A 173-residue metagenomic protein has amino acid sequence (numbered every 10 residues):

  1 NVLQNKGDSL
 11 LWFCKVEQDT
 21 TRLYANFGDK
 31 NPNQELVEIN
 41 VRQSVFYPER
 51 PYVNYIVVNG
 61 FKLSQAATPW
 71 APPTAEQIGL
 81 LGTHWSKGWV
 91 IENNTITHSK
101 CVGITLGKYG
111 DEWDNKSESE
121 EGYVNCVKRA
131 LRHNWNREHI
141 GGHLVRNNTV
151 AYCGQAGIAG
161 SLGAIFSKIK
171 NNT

Functional and structural regions predicted by a protein language model:
N1-W85, T97, T105, E112-W135: Extracellular polysaccharide-degrading/modifying enzymes targeting complex plant/algal/animal polysaccharides
N54, K87-V90, G141, G163-K168: Short "repeat-start/strand-capping" segments in structured domains, especially the N-termini of parallel beta-helix
S64, P69, K87-G88, T97-H98 (+5 more regions): Extracellular beta-strand scaffolds
P73, G160-S161: Short, surface-exposed helix-loop/turn micro-motifs enriched in polar/charged residues
G82, G157-A159: Short catalytic-loop micro-motif centered on adjacent basic/acidic residues
R137-H139: Short, solvent-exposed loop/turn segments at conserved positions within beta-propeller repeat blades
